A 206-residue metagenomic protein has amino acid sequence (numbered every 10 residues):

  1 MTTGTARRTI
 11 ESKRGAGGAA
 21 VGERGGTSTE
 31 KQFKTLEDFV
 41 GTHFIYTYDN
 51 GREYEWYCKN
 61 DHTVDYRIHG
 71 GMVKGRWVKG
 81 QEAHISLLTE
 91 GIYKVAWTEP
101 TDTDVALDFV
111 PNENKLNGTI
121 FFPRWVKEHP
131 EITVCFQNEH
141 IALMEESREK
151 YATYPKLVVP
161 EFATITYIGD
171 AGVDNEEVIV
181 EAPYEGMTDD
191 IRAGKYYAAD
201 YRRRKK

Functional and structural regions predicted by a protein language model:
T2-E23, Y184-K205: Acidic/polar low-complexity scaffolding segments in large eukaryotic proteins
G4, I10-E53, A171-G172: Tryptophan-anchored aromatic micro-motifs
D38-T42, Y57-D65, L88-G91, V110-L116: Short, solvent-exposed coil/turn segments at beta-strand boundaries
F44-Y48, Y66-G70, V95-E99: Short beta-strand segments that buttress and anchor functional surface loops
N50-R52, H62, M72, G91 (+3 more regions): Residues that cap or initiate secondary-structure elements
Y54-S86: N-terminal glycine/threonine-rich, aromatic-flanked beta-hairpin/loop signature
V73-P111: Contiguous, well-ordered beta-strand patches that form the walls/edges of small beta-barrel/beta-sandwich domains
A96-A199, R203-R204: Beta-sheet ligand-binding and adhesion/scaffold domains
